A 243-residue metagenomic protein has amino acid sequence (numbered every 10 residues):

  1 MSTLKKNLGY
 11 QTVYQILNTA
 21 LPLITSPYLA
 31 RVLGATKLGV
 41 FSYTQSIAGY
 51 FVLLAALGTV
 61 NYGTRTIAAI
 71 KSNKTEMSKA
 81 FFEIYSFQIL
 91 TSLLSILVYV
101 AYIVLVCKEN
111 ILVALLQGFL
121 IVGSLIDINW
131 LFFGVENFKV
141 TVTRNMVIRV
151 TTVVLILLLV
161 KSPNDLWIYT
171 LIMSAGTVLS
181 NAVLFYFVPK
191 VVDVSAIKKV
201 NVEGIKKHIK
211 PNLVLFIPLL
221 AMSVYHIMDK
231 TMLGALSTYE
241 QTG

Functional and structural regions predicted by a protein language model:
M1-L4, K139, L166-T170, A182-I227 (+2 more regions): Interhelical loop/hinge segments that connect adjacent transmembrane helices in multipass membrane
T3-V60, V153, L213-G234: Signature of the first transmembrane helix
K6-N18, T44, G49, L53-I103 (+1 more regions): Membrane-water interface segments that mark the loop-to-transmembrane alpha-helix transition
Q11, Q15, S42-Q45, I84 (+4 more regions): Residue-level recognition of transmembrane alpha-helices in multi-pass small-molecule transporters/permeases
V32-A35, C107, G134-V135, S162-P163 (+1 more regions): Helix-loop interface residues and adjacent transmembrane-helix termini in multi-pass membrane transporters, primarily
L54, L93, V100-F132: Alpha-helical transmembrane segments of multi-pass membrane proteins
K71, I121-N145: Membrane-interface junctions at transmembrane-helix termini in multi-pass inner-membrane proteins
I111, G118, T143-K190: Hydrophobic alpha-helical transmembrane segments
